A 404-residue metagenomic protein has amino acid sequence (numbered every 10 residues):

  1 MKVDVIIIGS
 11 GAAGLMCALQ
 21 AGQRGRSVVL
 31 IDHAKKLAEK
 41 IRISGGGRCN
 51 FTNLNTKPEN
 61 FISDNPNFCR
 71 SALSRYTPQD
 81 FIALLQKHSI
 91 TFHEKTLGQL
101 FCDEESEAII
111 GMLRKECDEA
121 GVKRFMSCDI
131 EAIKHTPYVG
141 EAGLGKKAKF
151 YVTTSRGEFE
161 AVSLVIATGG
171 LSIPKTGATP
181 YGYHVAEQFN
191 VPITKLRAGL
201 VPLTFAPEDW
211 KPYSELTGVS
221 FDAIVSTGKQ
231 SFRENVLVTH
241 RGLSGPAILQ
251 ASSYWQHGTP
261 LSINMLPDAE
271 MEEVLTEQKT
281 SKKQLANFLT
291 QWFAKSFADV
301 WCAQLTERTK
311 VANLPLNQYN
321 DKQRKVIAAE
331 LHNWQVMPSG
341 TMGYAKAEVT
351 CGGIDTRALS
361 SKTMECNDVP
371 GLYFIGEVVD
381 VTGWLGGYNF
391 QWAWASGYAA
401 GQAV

Functional and structural regions predicted by a protein language model:
M1-V3, T154-S163, S231-R233: Core beta-strand elements of the Rossmann-like FAD/NAD(P) dinucleotide-binding domain in flavoenzyme oxidoreductases
V3-L30, A400-V404: N-terminal Rossmann-like FAD-binding beta1-loop-alpha1 element of flavoenzymes
I6-I8, I31, I130, F159-K175 (+4 more regions): Short hydrophobic core segments
K35-L37, R42-I43, F51-P58, T91 (+2 more regions): An anion/pyrophosphate-binding glycine-rich loop and adjacent beta-alpha core in soluble alpha-beta enzymes
R48-T96: Glycine-rich active-site loop/strand segments that organize a redox cofactor
F125-M126, A303-T382: A glycine-rich dinucleotide-binding beta-alpha-beta segment and adjacent secondary-structure elements that constitute
M126-V139, L144-K147: A conserved short coil-to-beta-strand element within the FAD-binding core of flavoproteins
S172-F189, V381-V404: A conserved FAD-binding loop/helix module that cradles the flavin
